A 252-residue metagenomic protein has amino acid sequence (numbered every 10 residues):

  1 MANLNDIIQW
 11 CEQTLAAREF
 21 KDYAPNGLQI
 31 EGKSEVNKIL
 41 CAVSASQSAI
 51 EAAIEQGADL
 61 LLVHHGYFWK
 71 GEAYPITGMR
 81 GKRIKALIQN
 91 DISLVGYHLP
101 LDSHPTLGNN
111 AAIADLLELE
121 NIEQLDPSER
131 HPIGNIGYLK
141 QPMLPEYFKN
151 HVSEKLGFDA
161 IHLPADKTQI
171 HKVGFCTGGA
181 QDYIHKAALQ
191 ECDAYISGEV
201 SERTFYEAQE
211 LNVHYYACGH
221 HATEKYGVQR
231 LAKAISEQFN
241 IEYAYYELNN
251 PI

Functional and structural regions predicted by a protein language model:
M1-I252: Active-site catalytic microenvironments in core metabolic enzymes, especially phosphate/sugar-handling
